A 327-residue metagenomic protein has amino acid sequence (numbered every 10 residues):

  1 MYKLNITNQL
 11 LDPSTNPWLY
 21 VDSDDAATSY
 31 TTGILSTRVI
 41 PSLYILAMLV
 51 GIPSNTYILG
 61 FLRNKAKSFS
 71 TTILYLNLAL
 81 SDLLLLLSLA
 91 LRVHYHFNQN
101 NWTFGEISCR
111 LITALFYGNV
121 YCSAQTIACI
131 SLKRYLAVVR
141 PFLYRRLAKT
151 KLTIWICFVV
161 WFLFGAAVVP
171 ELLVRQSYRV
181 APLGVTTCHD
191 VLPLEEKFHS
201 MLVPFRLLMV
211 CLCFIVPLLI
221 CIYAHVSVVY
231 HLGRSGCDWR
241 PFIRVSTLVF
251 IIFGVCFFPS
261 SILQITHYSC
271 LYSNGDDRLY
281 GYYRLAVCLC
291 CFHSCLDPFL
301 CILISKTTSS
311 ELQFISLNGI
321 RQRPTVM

Functional and structural regions predicted by a protein language model:
M1-P53, Y57, G184-V185, L192-H199 (+1 more regions): Extracellular N-terminal segment of 7TM GPCRs
S23-Y30, W102-T113, Y117, R146 (+4 more regions): Loop architecture of class A 7-transmembrane GPCRs
G33-I45, S70-I130, A137, Y144-R145: Extracellular TM2-ECL1-early TM3 structural module of rhodopsin-like
M48, N77-L89, I156-V168, V210-L218 (+2 more regions): Alpha-helical transmembrane segments of multi-pass membrane proteins
G118-F158, V228, I302-S309: Class A GPCR helix-loop hinge within the 7TM core
G184-L202, R206-F214, I220-C221, V226-L263 (+1 more regions): Intracellular effector-coupling site of seven-transmembrane GPCRs, centered on the ICL3-to-TM6 transition
V255-I265, Y282-M327: Seventh transmembrane helix
